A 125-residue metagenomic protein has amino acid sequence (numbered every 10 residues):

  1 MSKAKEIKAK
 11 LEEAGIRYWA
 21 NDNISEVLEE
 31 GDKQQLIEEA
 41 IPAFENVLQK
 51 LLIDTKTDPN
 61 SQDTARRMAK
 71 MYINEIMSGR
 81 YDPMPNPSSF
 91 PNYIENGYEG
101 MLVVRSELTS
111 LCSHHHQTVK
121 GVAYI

Functional and structural regions predicted by a protein language model:
S2-V122: Active-site loop/lid in soluble adenylation, ligation, and acyl-transfer enzymes
